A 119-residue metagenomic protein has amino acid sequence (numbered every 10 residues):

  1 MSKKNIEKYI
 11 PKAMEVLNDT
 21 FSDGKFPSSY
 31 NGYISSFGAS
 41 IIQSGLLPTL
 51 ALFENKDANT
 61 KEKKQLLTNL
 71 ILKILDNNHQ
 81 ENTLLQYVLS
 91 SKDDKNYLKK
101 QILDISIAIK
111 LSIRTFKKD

Functional and structural regions predicted by a protein language model:
K3-Y87: The feature represents the first ordered module of a protein
T83-D119: Amphipathic alpha-helical binding modules
